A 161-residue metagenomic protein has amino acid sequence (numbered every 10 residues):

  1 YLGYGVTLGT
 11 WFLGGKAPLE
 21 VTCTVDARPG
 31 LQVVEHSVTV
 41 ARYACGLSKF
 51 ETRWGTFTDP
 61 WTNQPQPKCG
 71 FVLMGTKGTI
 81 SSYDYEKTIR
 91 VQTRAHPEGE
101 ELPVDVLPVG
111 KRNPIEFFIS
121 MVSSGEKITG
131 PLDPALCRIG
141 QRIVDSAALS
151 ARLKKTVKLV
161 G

Functional and structural regions predicted by a protein language model:
Y1-T88, R112-K127, D145, V160: Contiguous beta-strand/loop segments that form the cofactor/metal-binding neighborhood of enzyme cores
Y4, L132, R142: Short, conserved clusters of charged catalytic residues that mark active-site and nucleotide-handling motifs
D59-Q64, V91-E101: A short, polar/proline- and glycine-enriched secondary-structure boundary/capping micro-motif
G99-D105, M121-I139: Glycine- and charged-residue-rich phosphate/anionic-cofactor binding loop of Rossmann-like
D105-E116, R138: Alpha-helix N-cap/helix-start motif at coil-to-helix transitions, marked by capping-box chemistry
C137-A151: C-terminal hydrophobic helical "lid"/dimerization subdomain of Rossmann-like NAD(P)H-dependent oxidoreductases
L149-G161: C-terminal capping/lid region of NAD(P)-dependent oxidoreductase domains
